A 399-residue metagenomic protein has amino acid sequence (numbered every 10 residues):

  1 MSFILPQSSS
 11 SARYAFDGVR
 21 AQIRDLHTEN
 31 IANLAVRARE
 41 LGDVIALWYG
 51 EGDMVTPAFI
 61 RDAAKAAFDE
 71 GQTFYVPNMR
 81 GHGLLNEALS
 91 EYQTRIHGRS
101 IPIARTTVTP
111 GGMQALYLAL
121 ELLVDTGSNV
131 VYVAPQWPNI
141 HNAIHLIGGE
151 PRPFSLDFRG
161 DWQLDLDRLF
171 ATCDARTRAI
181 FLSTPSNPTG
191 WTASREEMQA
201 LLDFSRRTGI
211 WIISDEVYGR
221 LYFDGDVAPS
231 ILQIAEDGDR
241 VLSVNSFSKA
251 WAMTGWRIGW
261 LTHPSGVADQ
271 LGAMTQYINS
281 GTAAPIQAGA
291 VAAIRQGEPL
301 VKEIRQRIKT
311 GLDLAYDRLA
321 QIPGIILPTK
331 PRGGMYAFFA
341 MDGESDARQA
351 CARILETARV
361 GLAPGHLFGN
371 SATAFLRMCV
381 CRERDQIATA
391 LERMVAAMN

Functional and structural regions predicted by a protein language model:
S2-I4, E91, F170-A171, R353-L362 (+1 more regions): PLP-dependent enzyme catalytic core of the Aspartate aminotransferase-like
I4-A15, V19-G111, L118, I294-Q296 (+2 more regions): N-terminal small-domain helix-loop-helix segment of the aminotransferase-like
R105, L122-I144: Conserved PLP-anchoring active-site segment centered on the Schiff-base-forming lysine
R152, F158-G225: Active-site phosphate-binding strand-loop segment of PLP-dependent enzymes
I234-Q270, T282: Active-site PLP attachment segment
T282-E298, E303-I304: Structural motif of enzymes handling amino- and sulfur-group chemistry
V291, R307-Y316, P328-M341: Conserved glycine-rich beta-strand-loop-beta hairpin in the small C-terminal domain of fold type I
Q296-I326: Conserved PLP-dependent catalytic core of the aminotransferase class-I/II
